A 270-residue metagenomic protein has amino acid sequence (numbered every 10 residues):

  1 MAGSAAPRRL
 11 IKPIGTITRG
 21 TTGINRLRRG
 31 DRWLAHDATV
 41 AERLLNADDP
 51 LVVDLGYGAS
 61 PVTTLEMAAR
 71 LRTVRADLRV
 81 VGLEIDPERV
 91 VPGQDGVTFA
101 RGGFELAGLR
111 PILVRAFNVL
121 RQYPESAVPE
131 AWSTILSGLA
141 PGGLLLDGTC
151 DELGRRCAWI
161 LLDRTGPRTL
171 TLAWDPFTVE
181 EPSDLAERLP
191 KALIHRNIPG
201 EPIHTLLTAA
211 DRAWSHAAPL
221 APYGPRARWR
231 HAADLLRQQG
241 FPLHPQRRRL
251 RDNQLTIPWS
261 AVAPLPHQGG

Functional and structural regions predicted by a protein language model:
M1-P50, D54, A59-P61: Class I SAM-dependent methyltransferase Rossmann-like catalytic core, especially the SAM/SAH-binding loop
V53, Y57-A107: Class I SAM-dependent methyltransferase SAM/SAH-binding core
V97-T98, I112, G143: Short, conserved active-site loop motifs that form the nucleotide-linked donor/cofactor pocket
R110-P129: A short SAM/SAH-binding and catalytic strip from SAM-dependent methyltransferases
R121, P129-P141: A short glycine-rich, Lys/Arg-flanked "PGG" loop and its adjoining helix->strand segment in the class I
L139-G154: Conserved beta-strand signature within the Rossmann-like core of class I S-adenosyl-L-methionine
A158-H231: A conserved mid-domain beta-alpha-beta active-site/ligand-binding segment of alpha/beta enzyme cores
A221-G270: C-terminal non-catalytic accessory extensions
